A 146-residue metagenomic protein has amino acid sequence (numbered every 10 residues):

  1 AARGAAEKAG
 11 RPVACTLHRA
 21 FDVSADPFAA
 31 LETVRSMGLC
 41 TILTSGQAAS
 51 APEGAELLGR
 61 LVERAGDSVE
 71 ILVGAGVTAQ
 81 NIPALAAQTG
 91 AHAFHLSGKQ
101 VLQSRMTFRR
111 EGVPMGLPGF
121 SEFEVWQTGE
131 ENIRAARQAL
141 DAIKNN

Functional and structural regions predicted by a protein language model:
A1-C40: Hydrophobic, well-structured mid-protein blocks that either form specific transmembrane helices
A1-L17, A55-A79, P118-I143: Alpha-helix-loop-beta-strand connector modules within alpha/beta enzyme cores
R19-V23, G46-S50, G74-A75, V125: Glycine- and other small-residue-rich loops at beta-strand/loop junctions that grip anionic moieties
D22-M37, L61-E63, D67, I71-V73 (+2 more regions): Catalytic cores of alpha/beta
F28-A29, E53-E56: Generic recognition of short, well-ordered alpha-helical segments
L39-G54, T89-E111: Glycine-rich phosphate-binding active-site loops on the catalytic face of alpha/beta enzymes
S104, A142-N145: Internal alpha/beta domain cores that form substrate/cofactor-binding pockets in large enzymes and binding proteins
M106-E122: Short helix/strand-capping connector loops at secondary-structure junctions
